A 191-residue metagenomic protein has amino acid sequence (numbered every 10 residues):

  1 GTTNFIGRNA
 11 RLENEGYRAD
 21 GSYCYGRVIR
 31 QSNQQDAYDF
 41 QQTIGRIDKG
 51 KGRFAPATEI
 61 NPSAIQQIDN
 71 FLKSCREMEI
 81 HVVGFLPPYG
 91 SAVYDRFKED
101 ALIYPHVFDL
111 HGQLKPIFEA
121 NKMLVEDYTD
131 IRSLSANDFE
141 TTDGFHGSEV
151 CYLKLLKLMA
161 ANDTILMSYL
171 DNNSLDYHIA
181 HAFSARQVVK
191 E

Functional and structural regions predicted by a protein language model:
G1-M78, P87, N173-E191: Secreted/periplasmic serine-hydrolase-like ester/acetyl group-modifying domain
F54-N61, D100-I103, T141-T142: Second-shell loop/turn segments in exported
N61-D69, I103-L114: Well-ordered, non-membrane alpha-helical segments in soluble/globular domains
S74-D100: Active-site segments of SGNH/GDSL-like serine hydrolases that catalyze O-acetyl group transfer/hydrolysis on lipids
P105, H111-E191: C-terminal regions of proteins
